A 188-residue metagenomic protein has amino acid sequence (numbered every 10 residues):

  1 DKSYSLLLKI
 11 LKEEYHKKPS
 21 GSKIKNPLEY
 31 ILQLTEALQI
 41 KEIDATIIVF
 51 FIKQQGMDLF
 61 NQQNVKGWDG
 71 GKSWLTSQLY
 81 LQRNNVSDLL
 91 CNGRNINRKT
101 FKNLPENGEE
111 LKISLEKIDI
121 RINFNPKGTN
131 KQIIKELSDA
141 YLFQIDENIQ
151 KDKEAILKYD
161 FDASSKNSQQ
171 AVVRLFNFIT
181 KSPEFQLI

Functional and structural regions predicted by a protein language model:
D1-I188: Flexible, low-complexity segments enriched for small/polar residues
